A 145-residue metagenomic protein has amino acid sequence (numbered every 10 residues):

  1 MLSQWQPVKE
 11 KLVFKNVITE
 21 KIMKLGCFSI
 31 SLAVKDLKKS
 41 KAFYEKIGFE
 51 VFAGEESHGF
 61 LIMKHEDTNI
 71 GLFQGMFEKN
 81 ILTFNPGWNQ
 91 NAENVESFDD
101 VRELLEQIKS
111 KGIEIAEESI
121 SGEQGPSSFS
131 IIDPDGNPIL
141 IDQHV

Functional and structural regions predicted by a protein language model:
K11-K41, H144-V145: N-terminal beta-strand motif that seeds the catalytic metal site of vicinal oxygen chelate
K24, S31-M76: Core segments of cupin and vicinal oxygen chelate
K35-K38, M76-F77, N85-D135: Vicinal oxygen chelate
S57, G75, S121, D142-H144: Residue-level structural signal for beta-strand termini and adjacent loop
I70-F73, S130, I139-L140: Conserved beta-strand in the GNAT
